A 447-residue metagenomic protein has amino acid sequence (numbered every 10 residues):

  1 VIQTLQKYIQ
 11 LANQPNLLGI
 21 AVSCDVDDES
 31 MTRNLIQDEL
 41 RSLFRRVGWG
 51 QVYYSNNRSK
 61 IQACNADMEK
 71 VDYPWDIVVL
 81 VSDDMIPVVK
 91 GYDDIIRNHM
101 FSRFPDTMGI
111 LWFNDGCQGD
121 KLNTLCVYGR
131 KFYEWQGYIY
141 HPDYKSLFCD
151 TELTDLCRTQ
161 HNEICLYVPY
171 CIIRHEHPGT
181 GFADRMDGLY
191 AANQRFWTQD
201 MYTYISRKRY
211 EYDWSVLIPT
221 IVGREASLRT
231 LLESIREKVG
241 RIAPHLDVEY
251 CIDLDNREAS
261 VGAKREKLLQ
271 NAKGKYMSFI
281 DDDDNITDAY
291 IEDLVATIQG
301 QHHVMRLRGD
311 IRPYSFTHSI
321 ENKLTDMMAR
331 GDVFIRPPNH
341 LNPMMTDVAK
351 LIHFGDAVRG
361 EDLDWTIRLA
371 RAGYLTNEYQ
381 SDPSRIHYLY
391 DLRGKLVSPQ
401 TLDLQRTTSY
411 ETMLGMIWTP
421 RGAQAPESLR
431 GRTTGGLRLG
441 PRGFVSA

Functional and structural regions predicted by a protein language model:
V1, L147-D213, I352-A447: C-terminal catalytic/acceptor-binding lobe
V1-T4, L11-A12, S23-D25, W214-R224 (+1 more regions): A conserved hydrophobic helix/loop-capping motif in glycosyltransferases and polysaccharide synthases
Q3-L17, T230-L246: Short, acidic, metal-binding catalytic loop of nucleotide-sugar glycosyltransferases
Y54-V71, N256-A272: Glycine-rich, basic loop-to-helix element that forms the pyrophosphate-binding segment of sugar-nucleotide handling
V78, M277: Short aromatic/hydrophobic "clamp" motif used to bind/position activated sugar donors
S82-I86, D281-N285: The conserved acidic donor/metal-binding loop of glycosyltransferases
M85-L125, K131, E163, A289-I320: Conserved donor NDP-sugar-binding/catalytic core segment of glycosyltransferases
I110-Y128, F132-W135, I139-S146, R312 (+1 more regions): A recurrent flexible, glycine/aromatic-enriched loop bordering the glycosyltransferase active site that acts as
